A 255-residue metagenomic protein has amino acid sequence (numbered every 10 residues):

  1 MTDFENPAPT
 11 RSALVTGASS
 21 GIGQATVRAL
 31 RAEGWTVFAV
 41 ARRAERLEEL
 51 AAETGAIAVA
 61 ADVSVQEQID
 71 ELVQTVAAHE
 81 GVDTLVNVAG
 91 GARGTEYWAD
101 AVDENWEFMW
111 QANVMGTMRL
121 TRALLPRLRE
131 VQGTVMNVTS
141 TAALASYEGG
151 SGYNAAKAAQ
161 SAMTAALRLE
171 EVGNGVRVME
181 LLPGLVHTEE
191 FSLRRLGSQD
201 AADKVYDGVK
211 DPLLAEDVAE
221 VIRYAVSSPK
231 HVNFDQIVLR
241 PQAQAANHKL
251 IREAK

Functional and structural regions predicted by a protein language model:
S19-S20: Conserved glycine-rich cofactor-binding loop
E33-E49: Conserved glycine-rich Rossmann-like NAD(P)H-binding loop of the short-chain dehydrogenase/reductase
E96-W98, V102-E107: Substrate-binding pocket helix/loop in short-chain dehydrogenase/reductase
T121, A156-A159: Active-site helix of classical SDR
S140: Residue(s) in the substrate-gating loop at a strand-loop-helix junction that position the organic substrate next
A145, A166-V176: Active-site-adjacent segment of SDR/Rossmann-fold oxidoreductases
E180-L181, D200-H248, R252: C-terminal helical subdomain
